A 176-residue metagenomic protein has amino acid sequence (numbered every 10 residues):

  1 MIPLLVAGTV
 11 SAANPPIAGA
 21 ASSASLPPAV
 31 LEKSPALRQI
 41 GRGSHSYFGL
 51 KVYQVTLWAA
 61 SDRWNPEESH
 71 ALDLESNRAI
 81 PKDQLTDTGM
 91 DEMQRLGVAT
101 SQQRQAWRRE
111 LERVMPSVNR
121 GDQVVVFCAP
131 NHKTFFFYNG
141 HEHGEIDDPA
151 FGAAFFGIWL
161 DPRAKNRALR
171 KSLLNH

Functional and structural regions predicted by a protein language model:
M1-G8: Bacterial N-terminal signal peptides
A12-H176: Terminal leader/tail segments of proteins
